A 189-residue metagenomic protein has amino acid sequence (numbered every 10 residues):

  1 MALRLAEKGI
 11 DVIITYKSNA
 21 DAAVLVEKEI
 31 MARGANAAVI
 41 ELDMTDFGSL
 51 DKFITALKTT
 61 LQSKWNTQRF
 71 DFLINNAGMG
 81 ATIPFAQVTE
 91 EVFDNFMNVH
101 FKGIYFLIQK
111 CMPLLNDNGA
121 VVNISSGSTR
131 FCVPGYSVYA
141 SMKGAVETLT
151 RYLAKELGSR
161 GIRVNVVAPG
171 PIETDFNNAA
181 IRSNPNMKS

Functional and structural regions predicted by a protein language model:
M1-I13: Canonical Rossmann dinucleotide-binding motif of NAD(H)/NADP(H)-dependent dehydrogenases/reductases, specifically
A20, E41-A56, E90: The beta1-alpha1 cofactor-binding region of Rossmann-like NAD(H)/NADP(H)-dependent oxidoreductases
P84-F85, T89-D94, M187: Substrate-binding pocket helix/loop in short-chain dehydrogenase/reductase
A86, N118, F131-S137, S159-R160: Active-site loop immediately N-terminal to the catalytic Tyr-X3-Lys motif of short-chain dehydrogenase/reductase
I108, M142: Active-site helix of classical SDR
P113, K155-E156: Alpha-helical segment proximal to the catalytic Tyr-Lys
S126: Residue(s) in the substrate-gating loop at a strand-loop-helix junction that position the organic substrate next
